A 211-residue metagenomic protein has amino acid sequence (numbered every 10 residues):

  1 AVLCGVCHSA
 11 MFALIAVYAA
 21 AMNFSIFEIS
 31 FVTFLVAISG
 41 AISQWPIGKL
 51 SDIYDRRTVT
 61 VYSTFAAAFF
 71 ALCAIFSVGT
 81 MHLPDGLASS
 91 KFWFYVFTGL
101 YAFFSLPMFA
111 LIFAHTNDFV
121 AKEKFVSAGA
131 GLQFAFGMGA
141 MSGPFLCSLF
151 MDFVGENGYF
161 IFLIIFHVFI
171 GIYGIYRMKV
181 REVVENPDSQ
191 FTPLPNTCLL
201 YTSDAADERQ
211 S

Functional and structural regions predicted by a protein language model:
A13-F27: Short amphipathic helix-loop junctions that connect adjacent transmembrane helices in Major Facilitator Superfamily/SLC
I26, K122-L132: Loop-to-transmembrane helix entry/capping segments in MFS-fold secondary transporters and related SLC/MFSD carriers
A37-A41, W45, A140-M141: Residue-level signature of mid-helix packing/kink "hotspots" within the transmembrane helices of 12-pass Major
Q44-D55, M151: Helix-to-loop junctions at the C-terminal end of transmembrane segments in multipass secondary transporters
V59-C73: Structural signature of the two symmetry-related core transmembrane helices
P107-V120: Intracellular juxtamembrane helix-capping segments at the cytosolic ends of symmetry-related transmembrane helices
L149-H167: A membrane-interface helix-boundary motif in multi-pass transporters
Y201-E208: Conserved small/polar residues in nucleotide/adenosyl-binding loops
